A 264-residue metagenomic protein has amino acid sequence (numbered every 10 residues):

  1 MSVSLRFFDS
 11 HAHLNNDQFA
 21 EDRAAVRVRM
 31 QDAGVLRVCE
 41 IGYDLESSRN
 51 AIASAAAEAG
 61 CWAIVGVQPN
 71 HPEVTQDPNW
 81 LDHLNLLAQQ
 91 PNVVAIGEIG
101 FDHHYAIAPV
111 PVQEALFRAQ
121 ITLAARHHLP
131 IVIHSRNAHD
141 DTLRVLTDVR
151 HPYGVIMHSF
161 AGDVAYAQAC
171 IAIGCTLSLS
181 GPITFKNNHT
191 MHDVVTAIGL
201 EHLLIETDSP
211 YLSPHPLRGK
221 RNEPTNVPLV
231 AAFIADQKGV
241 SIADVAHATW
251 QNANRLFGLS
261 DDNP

Functional and structural regions predicted by a protein language model:
M1-P264: Mid-domain alpha/beta scaffold segments of enzyme catalytic cores
